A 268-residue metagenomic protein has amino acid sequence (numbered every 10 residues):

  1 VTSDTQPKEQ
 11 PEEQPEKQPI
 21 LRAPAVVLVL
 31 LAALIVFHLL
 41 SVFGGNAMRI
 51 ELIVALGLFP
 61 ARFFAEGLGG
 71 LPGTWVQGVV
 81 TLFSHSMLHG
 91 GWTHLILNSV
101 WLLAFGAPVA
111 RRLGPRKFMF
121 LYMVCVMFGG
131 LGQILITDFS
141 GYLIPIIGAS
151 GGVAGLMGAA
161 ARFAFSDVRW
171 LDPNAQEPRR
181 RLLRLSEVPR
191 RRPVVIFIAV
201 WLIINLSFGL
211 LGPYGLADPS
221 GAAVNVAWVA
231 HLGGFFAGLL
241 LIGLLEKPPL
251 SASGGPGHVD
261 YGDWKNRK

Functional and structural regions predicted by a protein language model:
T2-K268: A detector for small-residue-rich transmembrane helices and their helix-helix packing motifs
